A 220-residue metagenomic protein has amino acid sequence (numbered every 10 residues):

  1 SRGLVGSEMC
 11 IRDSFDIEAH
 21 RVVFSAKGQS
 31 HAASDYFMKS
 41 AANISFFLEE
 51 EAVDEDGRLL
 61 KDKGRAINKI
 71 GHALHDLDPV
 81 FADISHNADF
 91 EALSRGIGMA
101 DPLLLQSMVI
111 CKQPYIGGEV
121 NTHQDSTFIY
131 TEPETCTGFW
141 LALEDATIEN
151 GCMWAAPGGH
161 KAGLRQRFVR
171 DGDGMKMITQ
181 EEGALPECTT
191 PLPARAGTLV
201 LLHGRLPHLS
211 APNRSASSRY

Functional and structural regions predicted by a protein language model:
R2-I11: Short, small-residue-biased leader/transition segments that mark boundaries at the very start of proteins
A26-S107, Y130: Signature of the catalytic double-stranded beta-helix
I110-I116: Short, conserved phosphate-binding/catalytic loop or strand-edge motifs used in phosphoryl-/nucleotidyl-transfer
E119-T127, L206-S210: Histidine-centered catalytic micro-motifs
T122-W140: Acidic, His- and aromatic-enriched active-site or binding-groove loops in soluble protein domains that engage sugars
F139-L141, P157, L202, S217-Y220: A short hydrophobic beta-strand segment most commonly corresponding to one strand of the jelly-roll/cupin
A146-L209: Double-stranded beta-helix
M153, S210-Y220: Short conserved catalytic/interaction loops centered on acidic-Pro-aromatic/His motifs
